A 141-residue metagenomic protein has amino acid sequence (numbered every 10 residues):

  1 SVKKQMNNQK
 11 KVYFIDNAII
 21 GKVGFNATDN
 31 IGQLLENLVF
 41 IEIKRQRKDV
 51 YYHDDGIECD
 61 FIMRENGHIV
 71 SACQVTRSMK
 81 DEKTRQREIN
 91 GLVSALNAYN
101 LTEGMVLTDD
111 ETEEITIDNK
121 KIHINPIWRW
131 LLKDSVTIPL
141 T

Functional and structural regions predicted by a protein language model:
S1-I69: Accessory nucleic acid-recognition modules appended to NTPase machines
Y13-F14, C73, I124: Short hydrophobic-aromatic micro-motifs
I19-G21, M79, W130: Active-site/binding-pocket entry motifs
G24-N26, Q74, T84-R85, T116-D118 (+1 more regions): Short conserved micro-motifs at the rims of enzyme active sites and ligand-binding pockets
I43, V75, Y99-T102, L131-T141: Intrinsically disordered, low-complexity Ser/Thr/Pro/Gly-rich regulatory segments
V70-S71, E103: Structural motif
R77-I122: Catalytic cores of nucleic-acid endonucleases
D109-T141: Domain-level recognition of nuclease-like catalytic cores that cleave nucleotide substrates
